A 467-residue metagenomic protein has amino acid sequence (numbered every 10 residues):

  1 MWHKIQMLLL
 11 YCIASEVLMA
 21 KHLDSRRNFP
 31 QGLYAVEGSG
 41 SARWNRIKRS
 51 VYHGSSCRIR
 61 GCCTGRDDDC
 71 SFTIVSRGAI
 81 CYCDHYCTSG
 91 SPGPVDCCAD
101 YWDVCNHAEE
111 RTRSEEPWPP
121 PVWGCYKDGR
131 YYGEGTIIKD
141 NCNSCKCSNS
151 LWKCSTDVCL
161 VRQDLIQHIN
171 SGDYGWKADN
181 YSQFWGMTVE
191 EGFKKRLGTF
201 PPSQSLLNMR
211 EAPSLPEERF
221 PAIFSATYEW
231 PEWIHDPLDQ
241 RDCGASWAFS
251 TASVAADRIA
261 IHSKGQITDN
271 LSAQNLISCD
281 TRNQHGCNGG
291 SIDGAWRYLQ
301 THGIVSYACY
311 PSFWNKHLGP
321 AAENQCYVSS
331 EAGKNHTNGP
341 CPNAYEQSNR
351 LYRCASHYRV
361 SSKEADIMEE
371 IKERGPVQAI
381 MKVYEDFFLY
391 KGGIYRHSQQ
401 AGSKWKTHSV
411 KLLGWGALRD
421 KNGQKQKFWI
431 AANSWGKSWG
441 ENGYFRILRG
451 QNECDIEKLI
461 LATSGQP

Functional and structural regions predicted by a protein language model:
M1-H3, Q466-P467: A positional/structural detector of protein chain ends, strongest at the extreme C-terminus and weakly at the extreme
W2, L10-C57, A108-E110, R258: N-terminal signal peptide
W2-Q6, D24, N28-F29, K146-V158: N-terminal targeting and processing segments of secreted/endomembrane and organelle-targeted proteins
I5-L8, G244-A245: Transmembrane alpha-helices of multi-pass eukaryotic membrane proteins
L9, R26, Q31-G32, V36 (+5 more regions): Intrinsically disordered, low-complexity segments enriched in polar/charged small residues
S50-E109, G124, E134-L160: Secreted, short cysteine-rich peptides and small extracellular cysteine-rich domains stabilized by multiple disulfide
R113-P121, Y126, G135-P467: Catalytic-core signature of thiol
